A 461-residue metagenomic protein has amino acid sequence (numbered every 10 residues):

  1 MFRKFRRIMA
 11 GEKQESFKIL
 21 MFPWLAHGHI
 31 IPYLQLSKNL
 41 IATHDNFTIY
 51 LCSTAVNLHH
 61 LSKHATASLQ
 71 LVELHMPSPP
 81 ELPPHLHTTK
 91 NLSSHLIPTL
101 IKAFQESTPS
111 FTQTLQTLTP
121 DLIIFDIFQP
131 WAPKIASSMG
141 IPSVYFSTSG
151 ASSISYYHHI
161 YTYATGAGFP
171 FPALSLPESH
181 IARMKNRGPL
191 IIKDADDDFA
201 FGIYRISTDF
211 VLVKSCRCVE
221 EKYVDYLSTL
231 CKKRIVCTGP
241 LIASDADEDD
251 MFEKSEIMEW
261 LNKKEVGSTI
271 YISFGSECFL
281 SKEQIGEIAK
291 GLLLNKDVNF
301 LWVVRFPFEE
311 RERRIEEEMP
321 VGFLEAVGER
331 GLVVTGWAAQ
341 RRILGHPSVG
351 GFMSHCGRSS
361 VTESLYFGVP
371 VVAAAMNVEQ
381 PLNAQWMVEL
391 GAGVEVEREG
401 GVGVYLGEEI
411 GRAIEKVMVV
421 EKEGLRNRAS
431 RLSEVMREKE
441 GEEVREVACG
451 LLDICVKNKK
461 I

Functional and structural regions predicted by a protein language model:
F2-I461: Glycosyltransferase specificity loop/lid
